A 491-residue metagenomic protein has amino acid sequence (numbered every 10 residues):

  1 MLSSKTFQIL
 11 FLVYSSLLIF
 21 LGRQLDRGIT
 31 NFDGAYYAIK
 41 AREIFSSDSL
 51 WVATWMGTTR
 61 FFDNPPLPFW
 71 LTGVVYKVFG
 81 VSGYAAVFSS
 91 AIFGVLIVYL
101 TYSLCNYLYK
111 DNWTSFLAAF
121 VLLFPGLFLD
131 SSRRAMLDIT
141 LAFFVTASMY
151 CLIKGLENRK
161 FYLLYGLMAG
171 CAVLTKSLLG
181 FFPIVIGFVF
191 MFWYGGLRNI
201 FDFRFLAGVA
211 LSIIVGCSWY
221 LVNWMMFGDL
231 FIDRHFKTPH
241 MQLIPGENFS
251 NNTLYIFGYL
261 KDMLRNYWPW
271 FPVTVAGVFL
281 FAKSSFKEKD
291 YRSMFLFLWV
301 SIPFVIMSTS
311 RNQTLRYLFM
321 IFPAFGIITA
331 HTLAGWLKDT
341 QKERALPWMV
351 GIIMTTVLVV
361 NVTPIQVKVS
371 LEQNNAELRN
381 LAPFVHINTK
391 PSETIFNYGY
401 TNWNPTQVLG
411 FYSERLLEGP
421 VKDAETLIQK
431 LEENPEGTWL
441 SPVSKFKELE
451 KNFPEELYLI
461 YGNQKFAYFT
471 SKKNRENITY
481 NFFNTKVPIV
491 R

Functional and structural regions predicted by a protein language model:
K5-V13, T101-F124: Transmembrane-helix signature of polytopic, membrane-embedded enzymes that assemble or transfer cell-envelope glycans
L18-L21, Y36-R60, L67-W70, V74 (+1 more regions): Extracytosolic helix-loop segments that constitute the early lumenal/periplasmic catalytic or substrate-binding loops
A38, E43, C171, G180-R292 (+1 more regions): Transmembrane-lumen/periplasm boundary regions of multi-pass, lipid-linked membrane glycan transferases
V87, D130-T140: Short acidic/glycine- and proline-prone juxtamembrane loop motifs at membrane-interface regions of multi-pass membrane
F88-Y109, A147: Transmembrane-helix motifs of polytopic, lipid-linked glycan transferases
N106-Y109, S148-L164, S284, L333: Membrane-interface transmembrane helices that cradle and orient dolichyl/undecaprenyl
W113-A118, K154-G170, V300: Short hydrophobic alpha-helices at membrane interfaces in multi-pass membrane enzymes
N361-E476, K486-I489: Short periplasmic/luminal acceptor-recognition loop of GT-C membrane glycosyltransferases, typified by
